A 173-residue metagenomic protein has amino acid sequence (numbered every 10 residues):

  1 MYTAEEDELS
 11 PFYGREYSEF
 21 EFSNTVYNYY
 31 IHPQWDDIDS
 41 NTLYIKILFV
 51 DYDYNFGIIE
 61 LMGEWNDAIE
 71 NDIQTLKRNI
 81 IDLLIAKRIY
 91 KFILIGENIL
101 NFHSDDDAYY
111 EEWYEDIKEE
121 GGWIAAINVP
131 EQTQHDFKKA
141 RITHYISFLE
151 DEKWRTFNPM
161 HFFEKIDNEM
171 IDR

Functional and structural regions predicted by a protein language model:
M1-D37: N-terminal catalytic cores of peptidoglycan-degrading enzymes
Y30-L76: STAS-typified acidic loop motif
E60-W65, D82-D106: Short, glycine-/small-residue-enriched flexible loop/hinge segments at domain edges that mediate gating
T75-R78, D106-W113: Charged helix-capping and loop-helix junction motifs
I85-R88, E115-E120: Arginine/glycine-rich "motif VI" loop of SF2 helicases in the C-terminal RecA-like domain
L94-L100, A125-H135: Short beta-alpha junction loops
F102-Y109, H135-K139: A short acidic (Asp/Glu
Q132-R173: A cross-taxonomic marker for long C-terminal extensions/tails that follow the last structured domain
